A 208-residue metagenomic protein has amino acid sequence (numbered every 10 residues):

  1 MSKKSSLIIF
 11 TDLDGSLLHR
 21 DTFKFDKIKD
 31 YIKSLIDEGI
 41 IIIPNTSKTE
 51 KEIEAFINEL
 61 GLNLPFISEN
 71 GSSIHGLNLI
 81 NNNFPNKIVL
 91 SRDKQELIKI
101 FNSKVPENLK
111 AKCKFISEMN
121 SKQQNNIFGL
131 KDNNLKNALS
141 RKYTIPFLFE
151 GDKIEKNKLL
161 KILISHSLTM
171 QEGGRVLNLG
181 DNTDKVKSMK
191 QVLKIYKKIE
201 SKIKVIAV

Functional and structural regions predicted by a protein language model:
M1-S6, D37: Short, Lys/Arg-enriched, disordered terminal segments
S5-T22, P44, M189: Asp-based phosphoryl-transfer active-site loop
I8, I41, K204-I206: Structural motif
T11, S68-E69, V208: Active-site flanking residues adjacent to catalytic metal/cofactor-binding acidic residues
D14-R20, P85, G174-G180: Glycine-rich phosphate-binding "P-loop"
H19-I40, K94-E96, K156-N157, N182-Y196 (+1 more regions): Short, acidic loop-to-helix structural element flanking the phosphoryl-transfer center in phosphate-processing enzymes
K24-S117: Active-site phosphate-binding/coordination module
N108-V208: Conserved acidic, metal-coordinating active-site core of Asp-based, Mg2+-dependent phosphoryl-transfer enzymes
